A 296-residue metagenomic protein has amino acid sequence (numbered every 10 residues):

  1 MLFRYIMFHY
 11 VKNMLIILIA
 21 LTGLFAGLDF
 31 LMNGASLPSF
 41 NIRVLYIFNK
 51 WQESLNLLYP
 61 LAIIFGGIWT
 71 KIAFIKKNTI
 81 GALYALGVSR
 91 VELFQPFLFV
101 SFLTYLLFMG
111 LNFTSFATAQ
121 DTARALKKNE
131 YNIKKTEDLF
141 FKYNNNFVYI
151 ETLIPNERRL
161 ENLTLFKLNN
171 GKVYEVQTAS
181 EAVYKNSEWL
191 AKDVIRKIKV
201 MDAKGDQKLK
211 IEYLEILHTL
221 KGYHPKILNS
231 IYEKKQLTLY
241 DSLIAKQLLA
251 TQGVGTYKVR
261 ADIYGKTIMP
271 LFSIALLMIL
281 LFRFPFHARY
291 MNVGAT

Functional and structural regions predicted by a protein language model:
M1-Y143, L228-T296: Transmembrane alpha-helices
N13-N41, F65-A73, R158-S230, I279: Long, contiguous secondary-structure blocks with strong helical propensity
L45, F99-D206: Non-transmembrane, extracytosolic/lumenal segments of membrane-associated proteins
F147, K210, L214, Q236-L239: Low-complexity, intrinsically disordered regions enriched in charged/polar residues
